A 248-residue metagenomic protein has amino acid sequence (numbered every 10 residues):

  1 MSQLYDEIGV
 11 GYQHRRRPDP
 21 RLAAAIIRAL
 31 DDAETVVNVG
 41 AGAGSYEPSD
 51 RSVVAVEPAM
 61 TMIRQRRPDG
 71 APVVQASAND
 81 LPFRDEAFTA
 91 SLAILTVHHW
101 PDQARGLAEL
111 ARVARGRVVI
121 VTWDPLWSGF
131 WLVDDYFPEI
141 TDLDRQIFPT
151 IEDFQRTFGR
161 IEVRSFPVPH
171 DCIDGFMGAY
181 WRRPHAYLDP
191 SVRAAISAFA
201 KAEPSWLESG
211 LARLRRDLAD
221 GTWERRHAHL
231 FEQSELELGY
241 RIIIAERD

Functional and structural regions predicted by a protein language model:
M1-V37, S45, M60-Q65, R182 (+1 more regions): Conserved class I S-adenosyl-L-methionine
A33, F88-T89, R115: Local beta-strand N-terminus motif with an aromatic residue
T35-L81, R105: Class I SAM-dependent methyltransferase SAM/SAH-binding core
L92: A conserved beta-strand element that flanks and buttresses the S-adenosyl-L-methionine
L95-H99: Short catalytic micro-motifs in class I SAM-dependent methyltransferases
A104-V118: A short glycine-rich, Lys/Arg-flanked "PGG" loop and its adjoining helix->strand segment in the class I
R117-P149, D171-G178: Conserved class I S-adenosyl-L-methionine
E162-D248: Conserved Class I S-adenosyl-L-methionine
